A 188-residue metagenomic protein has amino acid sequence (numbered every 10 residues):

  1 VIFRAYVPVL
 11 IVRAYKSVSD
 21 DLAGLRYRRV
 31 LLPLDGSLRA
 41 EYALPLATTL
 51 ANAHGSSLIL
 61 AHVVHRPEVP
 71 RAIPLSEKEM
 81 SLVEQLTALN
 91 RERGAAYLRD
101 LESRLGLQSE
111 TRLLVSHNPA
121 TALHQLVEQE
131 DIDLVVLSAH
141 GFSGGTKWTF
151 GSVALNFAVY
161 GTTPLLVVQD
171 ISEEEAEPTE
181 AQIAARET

Functional and structural regions predicted by a protein language model:
V1-S19: Short, structured interface segments
F3, R26, L134-Y160, E174-P178: Glycine-rich, Arg-bearing micro-motifs that act as flexible, cationic patches
V9-V12, L31-P33, L50, L58-L60 (+4 more regions): Short, structured motif recognition centered on aromatic/hydrophobic residues
L22-A23, A43, P70-I73, A122-H124 (+2 more regions): Short, well-ordered secondary-structure micro-motifs
R26-M80, E84, A88, E102-R112 (+3 more regions): Small/aliphatic-rich secondary-structure junction motif
T48, R99, H124, L155: Active-site phosphate/pyrophosphate- and oxyanion-stabilizing loops and adjacent acidic/basic residues in soluble
L113-A122: Charged docking surfaces used in two-component/phosphorelay signaling
E130: Active-site charged/polar residues at nucleotide-handling catalytic sites that mediate phosphoryl, nucleotidyl
